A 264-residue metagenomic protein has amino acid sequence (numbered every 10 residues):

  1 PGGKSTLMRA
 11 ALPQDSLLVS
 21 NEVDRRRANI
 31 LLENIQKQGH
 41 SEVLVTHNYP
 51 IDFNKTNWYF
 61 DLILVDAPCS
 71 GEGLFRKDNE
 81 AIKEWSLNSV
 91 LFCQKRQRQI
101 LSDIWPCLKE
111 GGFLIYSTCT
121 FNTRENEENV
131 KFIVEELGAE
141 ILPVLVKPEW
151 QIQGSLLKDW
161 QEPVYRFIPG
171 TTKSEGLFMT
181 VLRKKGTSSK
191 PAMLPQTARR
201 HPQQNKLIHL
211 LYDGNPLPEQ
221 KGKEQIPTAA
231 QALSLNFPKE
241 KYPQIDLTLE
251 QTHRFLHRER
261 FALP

Functional and structural regions predicted by a protein language model:
P1-Q14: Conserved SAM-binding loop of SAM-dependent methyltransferases across substrates and taxa, primarily the Class I
P13, L108-E110: Helix-to-beta-strand junctions that scaffold the AdoMet/dcAdoMet cofactor pocket in Class I SAM-dependent enzymes
D15-V19: Short beta-strand element of Class I
N21-W58: S-adenosyl-L-methionine
R25-R26, L62-I100, C119-N126: Mobile active-site "lid"/loop adjacent to the S-adenosyl-L-methionine
F60, E127-W150: Conserved Class I S-adenosyl-L-methionine
F113-T118: Conserved beta-strand signature within the Rossmann-like core of class I S-adenosyl-L-methionine
K173-F178, R183-P264: Polybasic, low-complexity RNA-engagement segments
